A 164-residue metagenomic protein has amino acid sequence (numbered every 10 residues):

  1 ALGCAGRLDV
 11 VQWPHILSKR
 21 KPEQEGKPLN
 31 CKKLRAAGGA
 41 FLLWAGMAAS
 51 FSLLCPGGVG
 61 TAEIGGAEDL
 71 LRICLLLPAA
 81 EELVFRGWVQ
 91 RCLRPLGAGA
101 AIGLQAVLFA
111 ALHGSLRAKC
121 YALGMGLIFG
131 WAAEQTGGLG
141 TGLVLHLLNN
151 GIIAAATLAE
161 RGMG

Functional and structural regions predicted by a protein language model:
G3, W13, S18-R20, N30-G58 (+1 more regions): C-terminal membrane module of polytopic membrane proteins
A5, D9-V11, E23-E25: Acidic, Ala/Val/Gly-enriched low-complexity intrinsically disordered segments
S18, E23-Q24, L76: N-terminal processing/targeting junctions
P28-L29, E134: Membrane-interface extramembranous regions at the lipid-water interface
A45-S52, G66-G164: Transmembrane helix-loop-helix hairpins at the membrane interface of multi-pass integral membrane proteins
G60-G66: Extracytoplasmic catalytic-loop and juxtamembrane helix elements of membrane-embedded, polyprenol/dolichol-linked
